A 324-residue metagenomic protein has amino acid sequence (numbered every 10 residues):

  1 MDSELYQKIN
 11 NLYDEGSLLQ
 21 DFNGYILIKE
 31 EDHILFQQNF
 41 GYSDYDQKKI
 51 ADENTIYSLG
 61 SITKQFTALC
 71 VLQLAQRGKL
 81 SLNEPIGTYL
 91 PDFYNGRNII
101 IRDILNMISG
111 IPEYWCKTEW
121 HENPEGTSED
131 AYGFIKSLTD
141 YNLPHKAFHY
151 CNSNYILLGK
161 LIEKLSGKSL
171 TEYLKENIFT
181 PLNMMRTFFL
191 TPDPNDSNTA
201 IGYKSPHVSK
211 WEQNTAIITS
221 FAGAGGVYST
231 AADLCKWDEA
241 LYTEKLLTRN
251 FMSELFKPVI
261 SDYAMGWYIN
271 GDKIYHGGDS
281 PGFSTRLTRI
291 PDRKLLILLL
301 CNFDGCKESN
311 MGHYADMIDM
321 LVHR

Functional and structural regions predicted by a protein language model:
M1, L5, T55, L82 (+5 more regions): Residue-level signature of the cytosolic catalytic core of signaling kinases
M1-N39, E163-K168, E172-K175, T180 (+1 more regions): Catalytic loop of the DD-peptidase/beta-lactamase superfamily, centered on the K-T-G motif and neighboring
K8, E53, S58-I62, L74-C116 (+2 more regions): Active-site helix/loop module of the DD-peptidase/beta-lactamase fold, centered on the serine-lysine SxxK catalytic
E15-Y25, D46-I104, N142-S153, A222-G225 (+1 more regions): Short active-site loop at a secondary-structure junction that contains or immediately precedes the catalytic residue(s)
S43, R77, M107, L138 (+1 more regions): Generic structural signal for alpha-helix termini and adjacent loop/cap motifs
D46, E129-Y141, P206-I218: The feature captures the short pre-catalytic strand/loop hairpin that immediately precedes and shapes the active-site
I56, C116-D196, F221-C235: Catalytic-site signature segments of enzymes, centered on catalytic residues
